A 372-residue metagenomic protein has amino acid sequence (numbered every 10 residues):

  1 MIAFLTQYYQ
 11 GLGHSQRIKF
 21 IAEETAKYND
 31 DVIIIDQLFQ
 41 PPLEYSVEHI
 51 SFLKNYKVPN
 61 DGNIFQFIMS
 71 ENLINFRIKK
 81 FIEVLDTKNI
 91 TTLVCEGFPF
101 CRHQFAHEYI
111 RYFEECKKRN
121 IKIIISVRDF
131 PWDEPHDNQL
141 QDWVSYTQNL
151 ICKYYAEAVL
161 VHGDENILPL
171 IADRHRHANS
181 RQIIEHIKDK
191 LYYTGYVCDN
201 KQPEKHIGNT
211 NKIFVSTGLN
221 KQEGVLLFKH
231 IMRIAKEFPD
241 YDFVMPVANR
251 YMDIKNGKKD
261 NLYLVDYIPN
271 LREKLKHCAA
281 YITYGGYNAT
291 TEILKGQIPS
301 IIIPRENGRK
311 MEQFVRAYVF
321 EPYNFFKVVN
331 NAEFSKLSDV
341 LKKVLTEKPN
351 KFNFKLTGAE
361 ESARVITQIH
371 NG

Functional and structural regions predicted by a protein language model:
A3-F4, Y9, E24-N72, I78 (+1 more regions): Conserved nucleotide-sugar phosphate-binding/catalytic loop shared by glycosyltransferases and other
T6-K19, Q222-V225: A short, glycine/small-residue-rich beta-strand->loop->alpha-helix junction that serves as a flexible
A22, H175-H177, Y192-A280: Donor-nucleotide binding loops and adjacent catalytic segments primarily of GT-B fold Leloir glycosyltransferases
I82-F105, I124: Short N-terminal targeting/anchoring amphipathic segment
V127-Q222, A248-N249: A nucleotide-sugar donor-handling region in carbohydrate enzymes
N270-F314: A donor-sugar binding/catalytic signature common to diverse glycosyltransferases and related nucleotide-sugar
G296-K342: Nucleotide-sugar donor-binding patch of glycosyltransferase catalytic domains
D339-G372: C-terminal amphipathic helix plus adjacent low-complexity, charged tail appended to glycosyltransferase catalytic
